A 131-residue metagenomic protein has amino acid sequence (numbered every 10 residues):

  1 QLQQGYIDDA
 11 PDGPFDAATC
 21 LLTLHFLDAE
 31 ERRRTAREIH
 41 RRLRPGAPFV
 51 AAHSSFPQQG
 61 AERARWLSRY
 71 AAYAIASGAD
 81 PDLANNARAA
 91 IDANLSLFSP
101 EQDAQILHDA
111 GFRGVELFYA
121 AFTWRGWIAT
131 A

Functional and structural regions predicted by a protein language model:
Q1-D8: Conserved SAM-binding strand-loop segment of SAM-dependent methyltransferases
D8-A18: A short acidic, Gly/Pro-enriched loop at the edge of an enzyme's catalytic core that lines a small-molecule cofactor
A18-T19, L107: Hydrophobic beta-strand segment of the Class I
C20-L24, A52: Residues lining the SAM
R33-P45: A short glycine-rich, Lys/Arg-flanked "PGG" loop and its adjoining helix->strand segment in the class I
G46-S54: Conserved beta-strand signature within the Rossmann-like core of class I S-adenosyl-L-methionine
S54-A110: C-terminal alpha-helical "lid/dimerization" subdomain adjacent to the S-adenosyl-L-methionine
A104-A131: Core SAM-dependent methyltransferase catalytic element
